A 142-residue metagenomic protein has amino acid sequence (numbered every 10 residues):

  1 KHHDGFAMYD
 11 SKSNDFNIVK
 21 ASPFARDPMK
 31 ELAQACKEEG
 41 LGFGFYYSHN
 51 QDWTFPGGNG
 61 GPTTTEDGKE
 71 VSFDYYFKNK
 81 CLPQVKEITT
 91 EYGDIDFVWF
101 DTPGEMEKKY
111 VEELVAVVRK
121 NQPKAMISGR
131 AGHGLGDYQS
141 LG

Functional and structural regions predicted by a protein language model:
K1-G142: Mature catalytic domains of secreted/periplasmic carbohydrate-active enzymes
